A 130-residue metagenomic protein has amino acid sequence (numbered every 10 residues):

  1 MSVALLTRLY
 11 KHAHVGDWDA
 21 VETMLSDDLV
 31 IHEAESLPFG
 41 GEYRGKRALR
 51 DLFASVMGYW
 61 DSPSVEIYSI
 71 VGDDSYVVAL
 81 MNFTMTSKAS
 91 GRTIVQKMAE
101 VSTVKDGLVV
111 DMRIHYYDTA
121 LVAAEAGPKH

Functional and structural regions predicted by a protein language model:
M1, R50, A54-H130: A beta-strand edge to alpha-helix "cap/lid" segment located at domain peripheries
G16-H32: Short, well-ordered alpha-helical segments enriched in acidic and aromatic residues
V30-E42: A short gly/proline-enriched turn/hairpin at secondary-structure junctions
E42-R50: Short N-terminal helix-initiation segments at or just after the protein's N-terminus
